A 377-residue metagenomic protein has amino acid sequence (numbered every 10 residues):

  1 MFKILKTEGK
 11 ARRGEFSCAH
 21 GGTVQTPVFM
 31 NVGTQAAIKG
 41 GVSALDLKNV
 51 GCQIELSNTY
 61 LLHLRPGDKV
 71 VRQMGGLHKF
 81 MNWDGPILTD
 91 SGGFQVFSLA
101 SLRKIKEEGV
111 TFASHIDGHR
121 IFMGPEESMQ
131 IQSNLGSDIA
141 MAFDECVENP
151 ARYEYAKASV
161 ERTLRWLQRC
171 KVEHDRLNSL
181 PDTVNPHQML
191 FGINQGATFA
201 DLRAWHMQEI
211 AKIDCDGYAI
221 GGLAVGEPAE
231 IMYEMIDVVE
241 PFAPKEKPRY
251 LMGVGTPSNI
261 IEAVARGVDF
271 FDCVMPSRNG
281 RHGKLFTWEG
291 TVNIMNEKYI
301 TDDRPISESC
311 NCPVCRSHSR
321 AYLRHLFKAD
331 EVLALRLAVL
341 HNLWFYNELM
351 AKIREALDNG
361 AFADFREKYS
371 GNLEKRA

Functional and structural regions predicted by a protein language model:
M1-E15, V24-N31, G40-G41, D144-P150 (+1 more regions): C-terminal extensions of enzymes
M1-V184, E297-I300: Non-catalytic, usually N-terminal nucleic-acid engagement modules in DNA/RNA processing proteins
G22, E55, D90, Q132 (+5 more regions): Conserved, mostly hydrophobic/aromatic
E127, I131, L135, A158 (+7 more regions): A non-catalytic, amphipathic alpha-helix used as a structural packing/dimerization or gating element in enzyme scaffolds
S137, Q168, V172-D175, P241-P244 (+4 more regions): Generic secondary-structure signature for well-ordered alpha-helical cores
E148-R152, K157, G217-L223, V332-L335: Glycine- and acidic
E161-L164, E173, L177, P181 (+2 more regions): Glycine-rich phosphate/ribose-binding loops and adjacent secondary-structure elements that form binding surfaces
